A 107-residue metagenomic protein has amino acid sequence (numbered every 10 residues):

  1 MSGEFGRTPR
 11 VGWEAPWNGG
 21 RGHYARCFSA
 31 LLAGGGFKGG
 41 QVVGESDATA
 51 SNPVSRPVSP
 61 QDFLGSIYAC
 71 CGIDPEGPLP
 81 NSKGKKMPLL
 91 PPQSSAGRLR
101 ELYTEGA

Functional and structural regions predicted by a protein language model:
M1-A107: Ligand-binding pockets and gating/stacking loops
